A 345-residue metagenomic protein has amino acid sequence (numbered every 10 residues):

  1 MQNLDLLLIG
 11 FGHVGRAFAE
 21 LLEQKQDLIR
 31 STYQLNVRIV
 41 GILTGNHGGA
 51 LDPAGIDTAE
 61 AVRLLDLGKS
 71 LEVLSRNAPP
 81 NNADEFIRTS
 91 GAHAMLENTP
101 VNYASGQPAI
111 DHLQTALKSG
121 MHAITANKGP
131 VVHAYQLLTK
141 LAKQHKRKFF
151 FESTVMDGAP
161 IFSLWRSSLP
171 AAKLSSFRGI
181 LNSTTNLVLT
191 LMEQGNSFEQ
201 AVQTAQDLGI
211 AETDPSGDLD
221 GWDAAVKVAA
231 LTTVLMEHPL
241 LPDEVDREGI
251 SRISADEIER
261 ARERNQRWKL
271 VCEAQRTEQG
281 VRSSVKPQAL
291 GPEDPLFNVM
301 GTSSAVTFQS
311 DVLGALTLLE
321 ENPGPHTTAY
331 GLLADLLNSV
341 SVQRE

Functional and structural regions predicted by a protein language model:
M1-K118: N-terminal glycine-/serine-/threonine-rich beta1-alpha1-beta2 phosphate-ribose binding loop of Rossmann-like
I9, H13, A17, V37 (+12 more regions): Conserved active-site and cofactor/substrate-binding residues in soluble primary-metabolism enzymes
V101-K118, K128-D157, F162-W165: Rossmann-fold NAD(P)-binding glycine/threonine-rich loop
K143-A211, W222-D223: Rossmann-like NAD(P)H-binding beta-loop-alpha module
L191, V202-N298, S303-A305: Substrate-binding/catalytic subdomain of NAD(P)-dependent oxidoreductase enzymes
P295-E345: ATP-dependent carboxylate/acyl-activation modules
